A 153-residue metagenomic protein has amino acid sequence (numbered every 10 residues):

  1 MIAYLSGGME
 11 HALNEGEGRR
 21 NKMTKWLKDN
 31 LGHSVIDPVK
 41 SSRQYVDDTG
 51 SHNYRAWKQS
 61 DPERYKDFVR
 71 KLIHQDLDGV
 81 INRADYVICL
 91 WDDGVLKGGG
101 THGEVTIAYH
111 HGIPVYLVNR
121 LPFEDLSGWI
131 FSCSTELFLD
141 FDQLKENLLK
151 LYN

Functional and structural regions predicted by a protein language model:
M1-N153: Conserved catalytic or regulatory cores that recognize and/or transform ribose-phosphate-containing ligands
